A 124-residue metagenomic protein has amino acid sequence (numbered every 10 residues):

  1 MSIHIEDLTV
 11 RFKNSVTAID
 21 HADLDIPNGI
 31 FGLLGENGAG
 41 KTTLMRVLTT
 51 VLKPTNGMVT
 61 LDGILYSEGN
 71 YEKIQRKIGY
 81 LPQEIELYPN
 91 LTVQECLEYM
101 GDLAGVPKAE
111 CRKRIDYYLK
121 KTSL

Functional and structural regions predicted by a protein language model:
M1-I5, T9-H21, P27, E68-N70: A short, flexible loop at the N-terminus of ABC-type nucleotide-binding domains that lies
A22, M45, Y71-I78, C96-L97 (+1 more regions): ABC ATPase nucleotide-binding domain
F31-G32: Short beta-strand immediately N-terminal to the Walker A/P-loop
E36-G40: Walker A (P-loop) phosphate-binding loop of ABC-type ATPase nucleotide-binding domains
T49: Helix-to-loop junction immediately C-terminal to a conserved catalytic motif
G57-S67, K73-I74: Conserved ABC transporter NBD signature motif
E98, D102, A109-L124: Conserved ABC ATPase "signature" region
